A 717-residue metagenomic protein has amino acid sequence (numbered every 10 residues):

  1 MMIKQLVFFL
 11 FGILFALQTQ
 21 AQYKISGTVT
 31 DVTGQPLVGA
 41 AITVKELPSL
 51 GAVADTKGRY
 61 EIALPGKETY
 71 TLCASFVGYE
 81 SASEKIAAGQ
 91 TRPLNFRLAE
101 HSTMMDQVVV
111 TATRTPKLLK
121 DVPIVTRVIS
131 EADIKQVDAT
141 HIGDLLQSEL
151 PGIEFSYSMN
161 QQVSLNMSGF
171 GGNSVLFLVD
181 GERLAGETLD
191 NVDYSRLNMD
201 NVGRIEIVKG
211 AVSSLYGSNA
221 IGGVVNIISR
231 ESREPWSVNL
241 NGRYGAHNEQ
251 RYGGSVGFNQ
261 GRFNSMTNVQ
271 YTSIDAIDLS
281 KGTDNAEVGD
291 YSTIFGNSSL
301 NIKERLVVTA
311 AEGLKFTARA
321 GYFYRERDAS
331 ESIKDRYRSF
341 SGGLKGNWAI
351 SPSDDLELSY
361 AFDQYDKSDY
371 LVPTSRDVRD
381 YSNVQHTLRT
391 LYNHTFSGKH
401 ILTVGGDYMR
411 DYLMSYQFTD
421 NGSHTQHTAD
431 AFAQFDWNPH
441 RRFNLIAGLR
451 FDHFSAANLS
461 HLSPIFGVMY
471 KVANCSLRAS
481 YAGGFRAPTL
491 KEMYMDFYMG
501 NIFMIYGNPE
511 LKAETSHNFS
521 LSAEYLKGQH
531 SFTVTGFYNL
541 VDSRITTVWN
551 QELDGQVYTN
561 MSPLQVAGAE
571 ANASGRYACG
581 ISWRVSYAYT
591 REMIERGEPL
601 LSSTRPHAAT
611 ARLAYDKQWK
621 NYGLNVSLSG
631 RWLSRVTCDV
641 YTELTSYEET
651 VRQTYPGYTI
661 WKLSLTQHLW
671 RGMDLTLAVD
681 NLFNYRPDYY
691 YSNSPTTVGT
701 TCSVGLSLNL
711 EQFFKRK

Functional and structural regions predicted by a protein language model:
T30-Q35, A40-K45, C73-E80, G89-K135 (+1 more regions): Short, acidic, small-residue-rich periplasmic hinge/interaction motif at the N-terminus of Gram-negative outer-membrane
Y60-A63, F155, E182-K209: Short acidic/polar hinge/loop motifs at secondary-structure boundaries that mediate gating or recognition
R92-R97, I142-L146, Q161-N166, L178 (+4 more regions): N-terminal periplasmic accessory domains that precede and gate Gram-negative outer-membrane beta-barrel machines
T126, G143-E182, G203: Extracytoplasmic beta-strand/coil segments of soluble accessory domains associated with Gram-negative outer-membrane
E234-P235, R243, S255-Y337: Periplasmic-side early beta-strands and strand-to-turn transitions of outer-membrane beta-barrels
G257, G296, V308-T309, A482 (+1 more regions): Conserved C-terminal beta-signal and adjacent last beta-strands/turns of outer-membrane beta-barrel proteins
K334-A349, Y381, A457, S476 (+4 more regions): Outer-membrane beta-barrel signature, preferentially recognizing the C-terminal barrel domain of Gram-negative
H440-L445, F537-L540, T559-D639: Gram-negative outer-membrane beta-barrel transporters
